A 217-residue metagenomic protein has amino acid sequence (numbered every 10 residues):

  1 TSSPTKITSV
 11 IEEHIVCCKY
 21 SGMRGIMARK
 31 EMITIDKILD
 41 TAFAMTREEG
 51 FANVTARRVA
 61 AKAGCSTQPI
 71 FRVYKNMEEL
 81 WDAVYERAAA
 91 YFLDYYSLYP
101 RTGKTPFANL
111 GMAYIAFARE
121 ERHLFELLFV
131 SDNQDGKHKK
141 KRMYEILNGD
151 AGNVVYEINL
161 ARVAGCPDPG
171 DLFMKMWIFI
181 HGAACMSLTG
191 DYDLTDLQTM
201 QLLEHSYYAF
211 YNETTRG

Functional and structural regions predicted by a protein language model:
S2-R24, V155-L160, T189, D193-G217: C-terminal peripheral helix-coil segments that are non-catalytic and often amphipathic
P4-E49, R58, K62, E79: Basic, helix-initiating cap at the start of DNA-binding domains
T8, L93, R101, G136-A164 (+2 more regions): Amphipathic alpha-helical packing segments from all-alpha helical-bundle domains
M32-F43, A52, G64, R72-S97 (+3 more regions): An amphipathic alpha-helix adjacent to DNA-recognition modules
V54-A61, I70: Append "Primarily bacterial transcriptional regulators
M77, V84, A88, F92 (+7 more regions): Hydrophobic/aromatic residues within well-ordered alpha-helical segments
A108-S131, M174-I180: Helical hydrophobic small-molecule/effector-binding pocket
R119-H138, C185-D193: Amphipathic alpha-helical segments used for helix-helix packing
